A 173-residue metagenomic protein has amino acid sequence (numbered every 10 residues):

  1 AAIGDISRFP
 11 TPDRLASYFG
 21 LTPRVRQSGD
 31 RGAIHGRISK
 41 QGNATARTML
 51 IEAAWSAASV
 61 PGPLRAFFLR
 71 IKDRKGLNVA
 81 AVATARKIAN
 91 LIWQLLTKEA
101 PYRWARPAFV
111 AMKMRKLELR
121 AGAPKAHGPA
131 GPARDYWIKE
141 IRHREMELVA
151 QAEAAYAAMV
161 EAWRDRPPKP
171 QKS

Functional and structural regions predicted by a protein language model:
A1-N78, P170-K172: Phosphate-backbone recognition surface of nucleic-acid-processing proteins
D30-I34, F67-S173: Low-complexity, acidic/Ser/Thr- and charged residue-rich accessory regions of DNA metabolism proteins
